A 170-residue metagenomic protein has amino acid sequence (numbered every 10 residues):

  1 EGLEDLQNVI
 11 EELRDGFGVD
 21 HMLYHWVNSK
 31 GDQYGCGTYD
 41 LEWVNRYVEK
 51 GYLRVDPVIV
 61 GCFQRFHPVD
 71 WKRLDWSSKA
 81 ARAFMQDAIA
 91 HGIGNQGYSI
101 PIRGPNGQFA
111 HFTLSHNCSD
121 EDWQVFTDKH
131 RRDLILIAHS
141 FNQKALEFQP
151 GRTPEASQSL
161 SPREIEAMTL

Functional and structural regions predicted by a protein language model:
G2-G31: Helix-loop-beta substructure at the N-terminus of cytosolic sensory domains that couple signal/ligand detection
W26-R46: GAF sensory/regulatory domain recognition with acknowledged cross-activation on helical regulatory dimers
E42-I89: Regulatory sensory and allosteric helical modules in signal-transduction proteins and certain transcription factors
R82-G107: Helix-to-coil/beta transition segments that act as allosteric "coupling" elements at the rims of sensory or catalytic
R103-C118: Sensory-domain boundary capping and coupling elements
N117-R131: Regulatory loop-to-helix N-cap segments in sensory/regulatory domains that couple ligand/signal detection
D133-Q149: Signal-transmission/dimerization alpha-helices at domain junctions
F148-L170: Helix-turn-helix DNA-binding segment
